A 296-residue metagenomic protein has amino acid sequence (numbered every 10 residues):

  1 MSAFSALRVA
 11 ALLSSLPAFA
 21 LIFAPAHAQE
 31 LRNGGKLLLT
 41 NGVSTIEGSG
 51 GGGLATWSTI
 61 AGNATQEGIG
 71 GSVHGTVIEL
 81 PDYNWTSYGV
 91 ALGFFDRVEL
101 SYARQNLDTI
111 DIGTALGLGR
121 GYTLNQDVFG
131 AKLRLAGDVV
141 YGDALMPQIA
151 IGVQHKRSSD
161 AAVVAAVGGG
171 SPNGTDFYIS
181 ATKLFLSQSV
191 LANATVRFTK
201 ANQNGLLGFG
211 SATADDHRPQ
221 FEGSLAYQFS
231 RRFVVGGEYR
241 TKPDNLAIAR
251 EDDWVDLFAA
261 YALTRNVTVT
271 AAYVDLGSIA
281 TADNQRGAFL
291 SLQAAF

Functional and structural regions predicted by a protein language model:
M1-S14: Bacterial N-terminal signal peptides that target proteins for export
F19-A28: Sec/Tat signal peptide C-region and signal peptidase I cleavage site
A28-V190, T199-K200, S230-F233, P243-N245 (+4 more regions): Transmembrane beta-barrel domains of Gram-negative outer membranes and organellar outer membranes
I110, Q203-F209: Surface-exposed beta-strand-turn/loop segments characteristic of Gram-negative outer-membrane beta-barrels
N193-T195: Transmembrane alpha-helix/helix-exit interface in multi-pass inner-membrane proteins
L207-F296: Outer membrane beta-barrel transmembrane domains
